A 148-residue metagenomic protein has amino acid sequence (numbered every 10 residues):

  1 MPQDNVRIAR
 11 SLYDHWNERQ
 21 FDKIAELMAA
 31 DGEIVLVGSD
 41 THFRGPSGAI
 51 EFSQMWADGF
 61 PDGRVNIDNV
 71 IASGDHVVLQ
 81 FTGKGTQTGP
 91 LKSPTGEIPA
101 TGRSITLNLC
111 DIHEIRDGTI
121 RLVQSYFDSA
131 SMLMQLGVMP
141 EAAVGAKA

Functional and structural regions predicted by a protein language model:
M1-A148: C-terminal and inter-domain tail/linker signature
